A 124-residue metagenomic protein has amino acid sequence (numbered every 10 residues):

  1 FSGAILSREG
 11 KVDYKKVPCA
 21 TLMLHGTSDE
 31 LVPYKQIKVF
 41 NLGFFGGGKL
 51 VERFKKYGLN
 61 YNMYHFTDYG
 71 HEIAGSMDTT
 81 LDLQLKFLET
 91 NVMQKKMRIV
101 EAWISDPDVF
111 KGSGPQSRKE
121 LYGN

Functional and structural regions predicted by a protein language model:
F1, L22-L24, Y64: Hydrophobic/aromatic beta-strand patches that form the interior of the parallel beta-sheet core in alpha/beta enzyme
F1-P18: Primarily recognizes the serine-hydrolase "nucleophile elbow" in alpha/beta-hydrolase and SGNH/GDSL folds
A4, T27, T67: Residue-level signal for short, function-critical loop segments
S7, S28-P33, K38-F40, H71-E72: Acidic catalytic loop of the alpha/beta-hydrolase fold
D13-K16, Q36-V39, D78-T79: Short, glycine/charged-enriched secondary-structure capping and boundary segments
V17, M23-H25, D29: Short beta-strand/loop motif that positions the catalytic acidic residue of the alpha/beta-hydrolase fold
P33-K56: Short alpha-helix in the alpha/beta-hydrolase fold that links the catalytic acid
K55-N124: C-terminal catalytic histidine-bearing segment of alpha/beta-hydrolase fold enzymes
